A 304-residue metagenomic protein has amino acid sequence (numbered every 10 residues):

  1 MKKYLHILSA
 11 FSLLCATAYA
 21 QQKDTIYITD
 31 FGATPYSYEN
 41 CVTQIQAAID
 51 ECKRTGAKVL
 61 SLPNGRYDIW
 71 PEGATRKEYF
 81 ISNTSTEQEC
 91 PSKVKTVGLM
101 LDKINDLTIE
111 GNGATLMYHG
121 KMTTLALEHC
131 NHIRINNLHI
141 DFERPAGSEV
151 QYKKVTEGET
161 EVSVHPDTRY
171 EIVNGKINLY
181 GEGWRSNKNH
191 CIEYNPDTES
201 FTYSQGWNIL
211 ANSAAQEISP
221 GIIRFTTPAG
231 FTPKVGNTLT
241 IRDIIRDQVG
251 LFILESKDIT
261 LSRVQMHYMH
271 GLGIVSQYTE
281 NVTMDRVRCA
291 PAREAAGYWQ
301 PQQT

Functional and structural regions predicted by a protein language model:
M1-K23: Bacterial Sec-dependent N-terminal signal peptides
D24-T29, G65-G73: Aromatic-lined carbohydrate-binding surfaces of glycoside hydrolases
I28-S61: Acidic Gly/Asp/Thr-rich repetitive segments characteristic of extracellular carbohydrate-active and adhesion proteins
Q46-T55, D68-T108, M117-N136, R144-E161 (+2 more regions): Extracellular beta-strand-rich solenoid/capping regions of secreted or surface-exposed proteins that bind or remodel
L62, T108-G111, I133-N137, V235-T240 (+2 more regions): All-beta strand scaffolds that present successive hydrophobic residues in beta-strands
R66, G113-T115, H139, Q265 (+1 more regions): A structural signal for beta-strand register positions
D68-L99, E143-Q248, D285-T304: Acidic/polar low-complexity surface segments
I244-G250, L261-H267, M284: Beta-strand/loop edge motif enriched in small/polar residues
